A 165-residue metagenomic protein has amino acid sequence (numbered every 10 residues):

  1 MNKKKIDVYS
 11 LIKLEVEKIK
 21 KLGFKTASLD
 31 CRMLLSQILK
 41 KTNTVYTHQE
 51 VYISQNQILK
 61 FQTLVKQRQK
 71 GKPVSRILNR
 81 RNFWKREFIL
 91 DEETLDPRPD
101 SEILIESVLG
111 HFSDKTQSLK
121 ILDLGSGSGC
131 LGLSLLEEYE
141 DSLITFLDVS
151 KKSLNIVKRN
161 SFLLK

Functional and structural regions predicted by a protein language model:
N2-L78: N-terminal auxiliary segments of SAM/dcSAM-dependent transferases
T47-H48, I53, I58-Y139, I144-R159: SAM-dependent Rossmann-like transferase core, predominantly class I methyltransferases with a strong bias toward
K165: Conserved SAM-binding strand-loop segment of SAM-dependent methyltransferases
